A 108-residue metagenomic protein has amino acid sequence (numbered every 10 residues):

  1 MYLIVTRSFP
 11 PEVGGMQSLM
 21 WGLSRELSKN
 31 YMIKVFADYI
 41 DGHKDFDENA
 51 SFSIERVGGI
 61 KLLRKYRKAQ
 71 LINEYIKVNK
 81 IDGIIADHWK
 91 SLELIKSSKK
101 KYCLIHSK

Functional and structural regions predicted by a protein language model:
Y2, G83, S97-K108: Active-site proximal beta-strand in glycosyltransferases
T6-V13, M20-R64: N-terminal strand-loop element at the rim of the active site of nucleotide-sugar-dependent glycosyltransferases
G14-G15, D45, L94-S97: Short glycine-/acidic-enriched loop or helix-start segments at secondary-structure transitions that form or flank
G15-M16, K68: Residues at alpha-helix caps and immediate loop-helix transition turns in enzyme cores, especially N- and C-cap
S28, I76, C103: A conserved, positively charged/aromatic
A69-K80: Short, well-structured alpha-helical segments in soluble
A86-S91: Short His-centered aromatic/hydrophobic patch
